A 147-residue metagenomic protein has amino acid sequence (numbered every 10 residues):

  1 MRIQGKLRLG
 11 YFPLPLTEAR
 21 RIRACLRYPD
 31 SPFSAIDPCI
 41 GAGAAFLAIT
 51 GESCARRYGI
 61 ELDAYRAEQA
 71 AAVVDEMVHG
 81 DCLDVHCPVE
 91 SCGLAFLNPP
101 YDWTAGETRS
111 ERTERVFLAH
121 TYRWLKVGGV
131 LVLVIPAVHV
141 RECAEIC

Functional and structural regions predicted by a protein language model:
M1-C147: Class I S-adenosyl-L-methionine-dependent methyltransferase catalytic core
